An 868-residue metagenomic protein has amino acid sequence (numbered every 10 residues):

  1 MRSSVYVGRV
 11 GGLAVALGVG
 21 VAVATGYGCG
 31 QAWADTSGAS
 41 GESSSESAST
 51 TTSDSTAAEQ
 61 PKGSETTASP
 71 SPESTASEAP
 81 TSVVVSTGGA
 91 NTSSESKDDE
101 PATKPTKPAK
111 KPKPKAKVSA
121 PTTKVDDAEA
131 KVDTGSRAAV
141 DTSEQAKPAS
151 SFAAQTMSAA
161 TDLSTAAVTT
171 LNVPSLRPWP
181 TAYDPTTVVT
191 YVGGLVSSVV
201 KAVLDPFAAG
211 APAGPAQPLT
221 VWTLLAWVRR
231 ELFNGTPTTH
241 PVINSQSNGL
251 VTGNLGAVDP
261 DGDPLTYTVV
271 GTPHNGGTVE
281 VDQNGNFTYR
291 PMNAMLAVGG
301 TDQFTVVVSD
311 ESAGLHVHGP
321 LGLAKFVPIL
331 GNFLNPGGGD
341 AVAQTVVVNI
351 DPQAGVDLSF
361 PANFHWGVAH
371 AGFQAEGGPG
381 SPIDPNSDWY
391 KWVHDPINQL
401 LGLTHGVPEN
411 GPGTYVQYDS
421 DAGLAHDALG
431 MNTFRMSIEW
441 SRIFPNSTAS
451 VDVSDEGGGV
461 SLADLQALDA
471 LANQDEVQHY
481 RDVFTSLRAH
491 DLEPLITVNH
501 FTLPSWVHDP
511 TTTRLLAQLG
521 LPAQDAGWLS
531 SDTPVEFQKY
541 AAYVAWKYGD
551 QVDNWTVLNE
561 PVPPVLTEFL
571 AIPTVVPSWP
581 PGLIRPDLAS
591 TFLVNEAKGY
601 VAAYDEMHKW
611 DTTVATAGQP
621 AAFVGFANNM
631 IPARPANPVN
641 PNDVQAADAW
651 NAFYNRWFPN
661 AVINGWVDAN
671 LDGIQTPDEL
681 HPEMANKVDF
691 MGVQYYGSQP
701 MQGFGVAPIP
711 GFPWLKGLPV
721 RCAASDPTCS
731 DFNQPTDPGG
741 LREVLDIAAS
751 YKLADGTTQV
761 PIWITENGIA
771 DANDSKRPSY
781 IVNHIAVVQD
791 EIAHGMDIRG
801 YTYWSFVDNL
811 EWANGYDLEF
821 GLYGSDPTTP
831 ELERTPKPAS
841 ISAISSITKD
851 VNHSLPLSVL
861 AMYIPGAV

Functional and structural regions predicted by a protein language model:
M1-T236, H240, L250, A313-N349 (+2 more regions): Composition-driven, intrinsically disordered low-complexity tracts enriched in small residues
Q246-T252: Short coil/turn motif common to extracellular beta-sandwich-like domains
L255-A257, G271-I350: Acidic, turn/loop-rich segments in luminal/extracellular domains of secretory-pathway and cell-surface proteins
V258-T266: Extracellular acidic loop/turn motifs
G355-A470: N-terminal structural segment of carbohydrate-active enzymes
V356-N363, G367-K391, V477-Q478, T485-S775 (+2 more regions): Active-site region of glycoside hydrolase catalytic domains
P408-S420, D469-H479, L529-A542: Glycine-rich anion/phosphate-binding loops
Y418-L503, S590, E596-H608, A622: Aromatic-lined substrate-binding rim segments of carbohydrate-active enzymes
